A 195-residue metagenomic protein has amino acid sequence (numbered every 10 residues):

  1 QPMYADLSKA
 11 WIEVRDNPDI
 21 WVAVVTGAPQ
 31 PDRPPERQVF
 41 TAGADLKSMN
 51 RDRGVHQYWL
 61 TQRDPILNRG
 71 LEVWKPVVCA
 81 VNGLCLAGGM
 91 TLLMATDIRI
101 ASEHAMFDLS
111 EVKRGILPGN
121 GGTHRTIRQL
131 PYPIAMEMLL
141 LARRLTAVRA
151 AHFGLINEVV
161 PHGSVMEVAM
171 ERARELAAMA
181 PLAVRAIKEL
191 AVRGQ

Functional and structural regions predicted by a protein language model:
Q1-R37: Conserved CoA-thioester-binding segment of acyl-CoA-metabolizing enzymes
Y4, L46, T123, Y132-A135 (+1 more regions): A general structural signal for well-ordered alpha-helical segments in protein cores
L7, V25, D45, L93 (+3 more regions): Terminal peptide-recognition signature
I12, G27-E72, C85, G115: Glycine- (often His-adjacent) and acidic-residue-rich active-site loop that binds/positions the CoA thioester
E13, I100-A105, I156-Q195: C-terminal long alpha-helix characteristic of the crotonase
I66-W74, A80, L86-L140, H152-F153 (+2 more regions): CoA-thioester-processing core
R143-R149: Acidic, divalent-metal-coordinating active-site segment for phosphoryl/phosphodiester hydrolysis, typified by short
